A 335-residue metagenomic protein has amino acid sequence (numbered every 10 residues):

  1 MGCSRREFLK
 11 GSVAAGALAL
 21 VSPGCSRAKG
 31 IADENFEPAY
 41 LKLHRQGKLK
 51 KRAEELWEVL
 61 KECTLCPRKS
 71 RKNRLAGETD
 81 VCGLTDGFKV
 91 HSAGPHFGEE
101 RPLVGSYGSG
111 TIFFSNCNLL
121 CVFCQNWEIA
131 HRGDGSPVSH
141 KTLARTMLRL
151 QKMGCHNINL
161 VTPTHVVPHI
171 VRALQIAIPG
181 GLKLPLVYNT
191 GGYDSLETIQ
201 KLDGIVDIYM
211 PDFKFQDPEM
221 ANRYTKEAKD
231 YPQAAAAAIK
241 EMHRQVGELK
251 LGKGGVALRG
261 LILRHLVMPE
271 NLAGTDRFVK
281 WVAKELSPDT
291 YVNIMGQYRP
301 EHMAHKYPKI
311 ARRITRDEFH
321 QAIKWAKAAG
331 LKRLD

Functional and structural regions predicted by a protein language model:
G2-R5, L9-A76, G247-D335: Auxiliary Fe-S-binding modules of radical SAM enzymes
E62-L65, E78-V81, N116, L120: The −1 position to Zn-ligating cysteines in a subset of zinc-ribbon hairpins
G83-G204, I208, P218-E219: Conserved Radical SAM active-site core
I129-T142, T162-R172, A177, M220-Q245 (+2 more regions): Conserved non-cysteine loop/helix-boundary elements of the Radical SAM core domain that shape
Q151, I178, D203, H243 (+2 more regions): N-terminal cationic-hydrophobic initiation segments that often serve targeting/anchoring roles
T162-T164, Y188-G192, F213, H265-V267 (+1 more regions): A cross-domain feature marking catalytic cores of carbohydrate-active enzymes and several ubiquitous metabolic/repair
L184, D217-M220, Y231, V246-G254 (+1 more regions): Short, structured loop/turn "capping" segments at alpha-beta junctions
V206-D217, Y291-Q297: Non-cysteine beta-strand/loop elements that form the S-adenosyl-L-methionine
